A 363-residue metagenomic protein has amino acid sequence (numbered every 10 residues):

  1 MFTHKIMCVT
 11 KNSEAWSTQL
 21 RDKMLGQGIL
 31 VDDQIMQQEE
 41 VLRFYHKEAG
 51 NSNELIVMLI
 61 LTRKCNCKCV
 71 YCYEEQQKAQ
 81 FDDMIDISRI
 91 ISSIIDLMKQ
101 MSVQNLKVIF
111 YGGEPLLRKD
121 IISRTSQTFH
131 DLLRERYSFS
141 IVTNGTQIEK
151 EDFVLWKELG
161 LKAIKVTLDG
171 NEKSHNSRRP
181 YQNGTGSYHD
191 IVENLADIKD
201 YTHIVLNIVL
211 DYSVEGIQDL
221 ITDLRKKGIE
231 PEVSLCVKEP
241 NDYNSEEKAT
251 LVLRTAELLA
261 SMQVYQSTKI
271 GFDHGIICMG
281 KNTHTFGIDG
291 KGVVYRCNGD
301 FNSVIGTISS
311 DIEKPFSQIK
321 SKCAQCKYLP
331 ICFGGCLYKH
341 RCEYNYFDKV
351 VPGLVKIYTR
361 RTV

Functional and structural regions predicted by a protein language model:
M1-A15: Acidic, low-complexity/disordered tracts enriched in E/D and polar residues
F2, G26, G290: Short, ordered coil/turn segments that flank beta-strands lining enzyme active or ligand-binding pockets
I6, Q19-M58, M101: N-terminal [4Fe-4S]-dependent radical SAM core
N51-R89: Canonical Radical SAM [4Fe-4S] cluster-binding loop centered on the CxxxCxxC motif and its immediate flanking residues
S88-Y111, R118-K238: Radical SAM/AdoMet-radical enzyme domain recognition
E232, E239-V304, I331: A C-terminal junction/extension of Radical SAM enzymes
G299-V363: Flexible mid-to-C-terminal extensions adjoining Fe-S/redox cofactors in radical SAM and related proteins
